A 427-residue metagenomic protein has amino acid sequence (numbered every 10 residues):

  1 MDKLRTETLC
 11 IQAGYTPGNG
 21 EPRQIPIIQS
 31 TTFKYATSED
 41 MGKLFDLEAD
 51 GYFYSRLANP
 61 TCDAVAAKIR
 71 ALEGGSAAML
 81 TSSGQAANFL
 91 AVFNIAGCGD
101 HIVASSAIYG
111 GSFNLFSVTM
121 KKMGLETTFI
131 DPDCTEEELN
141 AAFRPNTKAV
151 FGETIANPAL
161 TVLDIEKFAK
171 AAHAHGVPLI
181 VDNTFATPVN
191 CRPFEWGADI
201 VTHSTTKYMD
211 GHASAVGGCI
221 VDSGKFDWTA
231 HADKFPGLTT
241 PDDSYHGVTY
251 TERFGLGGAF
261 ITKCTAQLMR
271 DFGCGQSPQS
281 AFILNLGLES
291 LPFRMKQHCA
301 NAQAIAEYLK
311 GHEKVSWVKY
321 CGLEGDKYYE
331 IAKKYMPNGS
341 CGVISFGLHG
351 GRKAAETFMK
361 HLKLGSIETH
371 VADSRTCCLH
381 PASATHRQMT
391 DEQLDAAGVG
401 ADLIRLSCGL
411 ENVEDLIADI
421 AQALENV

Functional and structural regions predicted by a protein language model:
M1-N59, A67: N-terminal "arm"/small-domain region of PLP-dependent enzymes with the aminotransferase-like
E7, R23-I27, D50, A77 (+3 more regions): A generic secondary-structure signal marking the coil-to-beta-strand transition
C10-T16, A78-G311, K319: Conserved PLP-enzyme active-site core in the AAT-like
T32, S223-F226, L348-G351: Short loop segments at secondary-structure junctions
T37-F89, G111-T119: Conserved N-terminal alpha-helix of the aminotransferase class I/II PLP-enzyme fold
S117-V118, E126-T127, A141, P145-K148 (+4 more regions): PLP-dependent enzyme catalytic core of the Aspartate aminotransferase-like
V221, S345-G347, S407-G409: Short hydrophobic/aromatic beta-strand micro-patches that form the beta-sheet surface supporting nucleotide- or nucleic
F272-G275, Q279-A281, L286, S290 (+5 more regions): Conserved small-domain helix->loop->beta segment predominantly found in fold-type I
